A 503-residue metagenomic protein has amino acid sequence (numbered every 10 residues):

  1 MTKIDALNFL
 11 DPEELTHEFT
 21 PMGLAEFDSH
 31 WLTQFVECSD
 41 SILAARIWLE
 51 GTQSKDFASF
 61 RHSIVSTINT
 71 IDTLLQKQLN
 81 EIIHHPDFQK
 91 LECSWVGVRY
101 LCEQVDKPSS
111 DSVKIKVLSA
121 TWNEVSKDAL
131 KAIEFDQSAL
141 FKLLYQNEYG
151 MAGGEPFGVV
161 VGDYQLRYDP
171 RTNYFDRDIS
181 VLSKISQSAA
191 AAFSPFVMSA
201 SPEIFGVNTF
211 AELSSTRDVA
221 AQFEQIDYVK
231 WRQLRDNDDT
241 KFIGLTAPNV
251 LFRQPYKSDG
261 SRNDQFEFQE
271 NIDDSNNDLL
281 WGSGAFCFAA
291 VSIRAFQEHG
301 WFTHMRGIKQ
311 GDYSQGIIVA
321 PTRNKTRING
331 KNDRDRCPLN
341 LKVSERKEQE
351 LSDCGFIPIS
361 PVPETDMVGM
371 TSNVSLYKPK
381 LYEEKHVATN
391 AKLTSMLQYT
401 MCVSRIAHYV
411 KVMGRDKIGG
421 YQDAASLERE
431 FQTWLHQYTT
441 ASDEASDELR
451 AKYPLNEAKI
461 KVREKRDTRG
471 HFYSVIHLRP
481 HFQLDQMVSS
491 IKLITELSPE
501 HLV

Functional and structural regions predicted by a protein language model:
M1-N123, D128-L130: N-terminal-proximal low-complexity accessory segments that begin disordered and transition into the first
L74, Q78, S94-L101, S188 (+3 more regions): Generic, well-ordered alpha-helical scaffold segments in large soluble proteins
C93-W95, S109-W122, S442-K465: Long, charged, glycine-rich C-terminal linkers/tails
W95-G97, E103-K114, S126-G154, N173 (+1 more regions): Core mixed alpha/beta domains of very large multi-subunit molecular machines
E148-R336: Extended, regular secondary-structure scaffolds
F266-R429, T439, F482, S489-K492: Long, contiguous, structured domain-core segments that constitute the functional module of a protein
S426-A451: Short, hydrophobic/π-rich interface segment
K459-V503: C-terminal edge-of-domain segments
